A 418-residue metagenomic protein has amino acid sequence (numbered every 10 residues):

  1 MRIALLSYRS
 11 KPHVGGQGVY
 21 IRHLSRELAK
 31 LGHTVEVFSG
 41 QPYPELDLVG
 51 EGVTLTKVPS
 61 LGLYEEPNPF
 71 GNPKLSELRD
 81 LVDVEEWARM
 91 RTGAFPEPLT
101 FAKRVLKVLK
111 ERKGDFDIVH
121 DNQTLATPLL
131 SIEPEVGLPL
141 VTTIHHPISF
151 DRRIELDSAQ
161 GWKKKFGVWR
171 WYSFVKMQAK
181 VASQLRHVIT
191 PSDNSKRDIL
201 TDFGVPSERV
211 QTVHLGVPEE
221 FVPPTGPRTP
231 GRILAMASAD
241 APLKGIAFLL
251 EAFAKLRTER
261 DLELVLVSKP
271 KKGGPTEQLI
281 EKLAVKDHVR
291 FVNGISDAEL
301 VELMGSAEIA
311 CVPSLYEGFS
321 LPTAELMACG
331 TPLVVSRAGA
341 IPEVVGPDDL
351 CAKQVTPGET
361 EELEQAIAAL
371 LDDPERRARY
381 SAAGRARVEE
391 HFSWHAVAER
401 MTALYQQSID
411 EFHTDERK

Functional and structural regions predicted by a protein language model:
V37-R104: A conserved catalytic-core segment of Leloir-type glycosyltransferases
N68-G93, P134-A179: Acceptor-binding helix/loop patch of EC 2.4 sugar-transfer enzymes, predominantly nucleotide-sugar-dependent
N194, G216: Carbohydrate-associated surface elements
E219-E220, T225-F253: Conserved donor-binding/catalytic core segment of Leloir-type glycosyltransferases
T276-A298: Nucleotide-activated donor-binding/catalytic signature segment of Leloir-type glycosyltransferases, i.e., the conserved
L315: Aromatic "clamp/platform" in nucleotide-sugar-dependent glycosyltransferases that forms part of the donor/acceptor
P332-V335: Short hydrophobic beta-strand element within catalytic cores of glycosyltransferases and related nucleotide-activated
P347-T360, A369-P374: Conserved acidic donor-binding segment of nucleotide-sugar-dependent glycosyltransferases
